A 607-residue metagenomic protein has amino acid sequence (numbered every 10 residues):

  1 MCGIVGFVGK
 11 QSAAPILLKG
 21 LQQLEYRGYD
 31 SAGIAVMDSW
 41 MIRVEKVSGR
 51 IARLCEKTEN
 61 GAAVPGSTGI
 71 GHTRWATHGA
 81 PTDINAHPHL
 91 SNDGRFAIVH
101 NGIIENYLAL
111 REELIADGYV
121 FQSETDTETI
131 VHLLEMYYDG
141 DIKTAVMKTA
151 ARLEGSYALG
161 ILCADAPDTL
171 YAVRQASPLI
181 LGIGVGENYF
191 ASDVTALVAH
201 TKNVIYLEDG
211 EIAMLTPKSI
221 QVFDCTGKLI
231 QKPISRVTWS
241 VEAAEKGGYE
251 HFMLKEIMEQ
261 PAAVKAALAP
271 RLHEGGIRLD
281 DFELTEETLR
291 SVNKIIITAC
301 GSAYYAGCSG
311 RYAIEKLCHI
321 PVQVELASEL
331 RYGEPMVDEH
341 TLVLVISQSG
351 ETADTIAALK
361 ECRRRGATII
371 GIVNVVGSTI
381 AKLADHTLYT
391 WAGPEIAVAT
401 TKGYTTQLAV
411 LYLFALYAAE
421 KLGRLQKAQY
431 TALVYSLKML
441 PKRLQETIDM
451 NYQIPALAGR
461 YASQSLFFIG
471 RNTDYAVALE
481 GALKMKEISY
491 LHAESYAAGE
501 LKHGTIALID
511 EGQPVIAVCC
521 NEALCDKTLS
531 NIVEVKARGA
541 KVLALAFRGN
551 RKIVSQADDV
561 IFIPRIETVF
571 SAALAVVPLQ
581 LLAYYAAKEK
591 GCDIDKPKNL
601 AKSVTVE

Functional and structural regions predicted by a protein language model:
M1-K246, E250, A262-N293, Y332 (+4 more regions): Conserved short alpha-helical segments that host acidic/polar catalytic motifs at enzyme active sites
A52, S67, G71-I84, H273-E287 (+3 more regions): Glycine-rich oxoanion-binding loops at beta->alpha junctions
P88-L90, Y171-A172, V204-I205, I212-M214 (+12 more regions): Replace "in large, NTP-powered and nucleic-acid-processing enzymes" with "in large, NTP-powered factors and other
S156-E187, Y461-E487, L524, L529: Acidic/histidine-rich
Q260-V264, L268-I296, H386-P514, A587-E607: Active-site phosphate/pyrophosphate-binding segments
R290-M439, R471, V518-F562, L582 (+1 more regions): Glycine-rich phosphate-binding loops that contact phosphosugars or nucleotide phosphates
K541, V554-Q556, I566-E607: Generic C-terminus detector
